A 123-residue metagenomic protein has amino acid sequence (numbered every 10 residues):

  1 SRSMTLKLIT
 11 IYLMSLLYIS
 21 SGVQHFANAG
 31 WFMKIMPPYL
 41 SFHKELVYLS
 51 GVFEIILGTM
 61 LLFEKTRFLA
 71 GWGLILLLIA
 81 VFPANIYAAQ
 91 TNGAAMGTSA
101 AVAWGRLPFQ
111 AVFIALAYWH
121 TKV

Functional and structural regions predicted by a protein language model:
S3-V123: Membrane-interface extramembranous regions
